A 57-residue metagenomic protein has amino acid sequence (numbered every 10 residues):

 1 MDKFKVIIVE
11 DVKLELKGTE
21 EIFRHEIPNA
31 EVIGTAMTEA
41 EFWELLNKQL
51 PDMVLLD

Functional and structural regions predicted by a protein language model:
M1-I7: Non-catalytic signal-transmission and effector/linker regions of two-component phosphorelay proteins
E10: Conserved acidic carboxylate
K13-T35: Two-component/phosphorelay signaling modules centered on CheY-like receiver
T35-M53: Acidic, metal-coordinating helix/loop segments flanking the phosphotransfer/catalytic sites of two-component signaling
L56-D57: Active-site residues of response regulator receiver
